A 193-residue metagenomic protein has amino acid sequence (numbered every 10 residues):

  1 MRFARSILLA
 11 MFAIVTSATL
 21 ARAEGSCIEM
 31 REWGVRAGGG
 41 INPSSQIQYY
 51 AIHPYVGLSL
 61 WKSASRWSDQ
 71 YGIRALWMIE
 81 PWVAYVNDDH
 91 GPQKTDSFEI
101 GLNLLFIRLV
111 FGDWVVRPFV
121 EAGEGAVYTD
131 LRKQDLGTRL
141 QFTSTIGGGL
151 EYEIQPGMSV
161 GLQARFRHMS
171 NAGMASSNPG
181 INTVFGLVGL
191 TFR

Functional and structural regions predicted by a protein language model:
M1-I28: Cleavable N-terminal export/targeting peptides
A21-R31, L60-A75, F111-R117, I154-S159: Short loop/turn motifs that connect adjacent beta-strands in outer-membrane beta-barrel proteins
C27, S44-Y50, Y71, P92-E99 (+2 more regions): Replace "Gram-negative outer membrane beta-barrel proteins" with "bacterial and organellar outer membrane beta-barrel
W33-I41, W77-Y85, V120-A126, L162-H168 (+1 more regions): Transmembrane beta-barrel strands of outer-membrane/channel proteins
G38-S44, S63, A84-P92, A126-K133 (+1 more regions): Sequence/structural signature of outer-membrane beta-barrel proteins
G39, L58-L60, R108-F111, L150-Y152 (+1 more regions): Residue-level signature of outer-membrane beta-barrel architecture
I52-P54, G180-R193: Outer-membrane beta-barrel "beta-signal"
V86-D88, P92-R117: Helix-adjacent hinge/juxtasegments
